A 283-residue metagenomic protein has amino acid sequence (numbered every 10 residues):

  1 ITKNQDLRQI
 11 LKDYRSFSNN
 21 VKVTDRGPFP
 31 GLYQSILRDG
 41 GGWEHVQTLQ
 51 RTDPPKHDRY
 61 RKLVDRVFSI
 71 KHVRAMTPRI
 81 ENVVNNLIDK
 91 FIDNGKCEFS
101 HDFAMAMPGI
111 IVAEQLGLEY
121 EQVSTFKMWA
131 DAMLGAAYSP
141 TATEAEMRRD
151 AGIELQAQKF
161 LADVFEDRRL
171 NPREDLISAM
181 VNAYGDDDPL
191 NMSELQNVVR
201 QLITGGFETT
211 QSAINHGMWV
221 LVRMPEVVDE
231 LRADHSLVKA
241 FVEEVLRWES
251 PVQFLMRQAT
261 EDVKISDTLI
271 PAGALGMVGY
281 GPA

Functional and structural regions predicted by a protein language model:
I1-A283: Cytochrome P450
